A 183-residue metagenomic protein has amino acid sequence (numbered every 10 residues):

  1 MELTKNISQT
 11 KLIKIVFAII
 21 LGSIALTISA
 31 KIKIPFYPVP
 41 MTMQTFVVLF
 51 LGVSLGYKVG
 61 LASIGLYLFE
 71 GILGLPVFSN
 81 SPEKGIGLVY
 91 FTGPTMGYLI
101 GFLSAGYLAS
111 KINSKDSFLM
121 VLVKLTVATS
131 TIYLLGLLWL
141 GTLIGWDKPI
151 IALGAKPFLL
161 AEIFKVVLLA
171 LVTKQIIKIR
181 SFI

Functional and structural regions predicted by a protein language model:
M1-L61: Hydrophobic transmembrane alpha-helices
K11-I19, Q44-V48, V59-G60, Y90 (+5 more regions): Residue-level signature of transmembrane alpha-helical entry/exit and packing/kink sites in multi-pass membrane
A18-L26, V48, G52, S63-G71 (+11 more regions): Alpha-helical transmembrane segments in multi-pass membrane proteins
I28, I32, I112, G141-L143: Helix-loop junctions at the membrane-solvent interface of multi-pass transporters, primarily the C-terminal
A30-P40, L68-A105: Interfacial aromatic-anchored transmembrane helix boundaries in multi-pass membrane proteins
G52-S54, K58, G74-N80, L137 (+1 more regions): Juxtamembrane membrane-interface segments at transmembrane alpha-helix termini
S54-K58, L108-S114, Q175-R180: Structural signal for the C-terminal ends of transmembrane alpha-helices and the immediately following loop
K115-I183: Membrane-embedded alpha-helical hairpins and interfacial helices in multi-pass inner-membrane proteins
